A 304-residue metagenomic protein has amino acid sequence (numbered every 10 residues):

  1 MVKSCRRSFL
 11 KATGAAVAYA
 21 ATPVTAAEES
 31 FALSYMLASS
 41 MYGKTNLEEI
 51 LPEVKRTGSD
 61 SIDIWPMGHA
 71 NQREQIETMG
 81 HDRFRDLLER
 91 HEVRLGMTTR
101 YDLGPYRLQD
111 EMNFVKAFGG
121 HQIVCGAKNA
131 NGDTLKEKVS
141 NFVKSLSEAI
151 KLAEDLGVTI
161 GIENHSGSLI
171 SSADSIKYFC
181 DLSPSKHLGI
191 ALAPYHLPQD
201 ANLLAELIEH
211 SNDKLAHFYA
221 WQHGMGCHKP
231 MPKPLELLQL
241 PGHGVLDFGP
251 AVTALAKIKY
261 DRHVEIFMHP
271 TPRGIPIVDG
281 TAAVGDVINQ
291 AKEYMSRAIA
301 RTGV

Functional and structural regions predicted by a protein language model:
V2-S34, T45-T57, A173-L188, L192 (+1 more regions): Histidine-acidic metal/acid-base catalytic patches
T13-A21, E48-L51, H91-I190, Q199 (+2 more regions): Active-site acidic/histidine proton-transfer and metal-coordination neighborhood in alpha/beta enzyme cores
L33-S39, I62-I64, L95-T99, I123-C125 (+4 more regions): Hydrophobic faces of well-ordered beta-strands that scaffold small-molecule active sites in alpha/beta enzyme cores
A38-Y42, W65-M67, R100-L103, K128-A130 (+4 more regions): Active-site beta-loop-alpha junctions enriched in small/polar residues
I50-M67, F118-G119: Catalytic domains of carbohydrate-active enzymes, especially glycoside hydrolases
E53-R56, L87, F114-A117, E148 (+3 more regions): Alpha-helical scaffold elements within enzyme catalytic domains, especially in hydrolases
D63-R83, D133: Glycine-rich, proline-tolerant flexible connector loops at the mouths of alpha/beta enzymes
I76-D82, Q109, K138-L146, D174 (+2 more regions): Charged helix-capping and loop-helix junction motifs
